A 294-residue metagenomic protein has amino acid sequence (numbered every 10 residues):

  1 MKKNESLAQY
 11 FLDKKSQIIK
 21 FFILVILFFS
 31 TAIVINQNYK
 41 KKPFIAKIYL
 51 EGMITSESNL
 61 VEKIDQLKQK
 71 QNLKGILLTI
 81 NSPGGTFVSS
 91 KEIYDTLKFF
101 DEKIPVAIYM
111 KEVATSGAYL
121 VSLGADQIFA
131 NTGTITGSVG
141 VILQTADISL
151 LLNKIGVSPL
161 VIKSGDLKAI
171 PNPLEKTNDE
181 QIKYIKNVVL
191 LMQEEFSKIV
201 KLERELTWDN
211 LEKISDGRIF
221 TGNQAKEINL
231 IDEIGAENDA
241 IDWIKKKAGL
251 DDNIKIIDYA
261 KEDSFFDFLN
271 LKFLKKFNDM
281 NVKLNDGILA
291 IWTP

Functional and structural regions predicted by a protein language model:
M1-I108, E112-S116, A125-N131, Q144-P294: N-terminal organellar transit peptides
A114-G117, I135-V139: Short gly/pro/ser/thr-enriched loop/turn and capping motifs at secondary-structure boundaries
